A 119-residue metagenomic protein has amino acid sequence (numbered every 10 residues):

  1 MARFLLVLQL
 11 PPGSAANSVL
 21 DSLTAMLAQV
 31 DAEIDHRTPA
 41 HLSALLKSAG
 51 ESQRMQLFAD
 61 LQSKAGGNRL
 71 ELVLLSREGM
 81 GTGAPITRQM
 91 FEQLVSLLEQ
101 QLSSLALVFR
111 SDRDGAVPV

Functional and structural regions predicted by a protein language model:
M1-V119: Ser/Thr-rich, low-complexity intrinsically disordered terminal regions
